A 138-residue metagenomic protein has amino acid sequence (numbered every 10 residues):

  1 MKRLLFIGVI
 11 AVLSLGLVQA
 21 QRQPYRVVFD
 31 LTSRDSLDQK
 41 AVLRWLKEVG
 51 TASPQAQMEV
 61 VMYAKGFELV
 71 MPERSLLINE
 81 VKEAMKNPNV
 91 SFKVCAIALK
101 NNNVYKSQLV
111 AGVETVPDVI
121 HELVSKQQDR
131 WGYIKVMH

Functional and structural regions predicted by a protein language model:
M1-R22: Bacterial Sec-dependent N-terminal signal peptides
Q21-H138: Secreted/extracellular ectodomain signature
